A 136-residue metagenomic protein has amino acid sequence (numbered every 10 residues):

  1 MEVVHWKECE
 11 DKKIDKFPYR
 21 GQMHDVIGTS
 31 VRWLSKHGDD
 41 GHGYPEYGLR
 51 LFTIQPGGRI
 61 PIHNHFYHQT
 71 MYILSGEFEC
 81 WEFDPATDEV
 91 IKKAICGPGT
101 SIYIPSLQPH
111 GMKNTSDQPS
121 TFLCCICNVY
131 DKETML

Functional and structural regions predicted by a protein language model:
M1-E46, A94: A short, N-terminal "cap"/entry segment at the start of jelly-roll beta-barrel domains of the cupin/DSBH fold
E2-D11, P85-D88, P109-L136: Double-stranded beta-helix
V31-W33, L49-T53, T70, K93 (+1 more regions): Conserved hydrophobic/aromatic beta-strand scaffold that supports enzyme active sites
W33-H37, G48-H65, S106: Conserved short histidine dyad/triad with adjacent acidic residue
P45-E46, N64-H65, V90, T115-D117: Short glycine/proline-enriched turns and hinge-like loops at secondary-structure junctions
L51-Q55, H65-C80, D84, C125-C127: Short, conserved beta-strand element in jelly-roll/cupin
I60-H63, C80-E82, I104, H110-S116: Short beta-strand His + acidic residue motifs that chelate non-heme Fe in jelly-roll/DSBH and cupin folds
P85-S106: Short acidic-glycine-tyrosine-enriched beta hairpin
